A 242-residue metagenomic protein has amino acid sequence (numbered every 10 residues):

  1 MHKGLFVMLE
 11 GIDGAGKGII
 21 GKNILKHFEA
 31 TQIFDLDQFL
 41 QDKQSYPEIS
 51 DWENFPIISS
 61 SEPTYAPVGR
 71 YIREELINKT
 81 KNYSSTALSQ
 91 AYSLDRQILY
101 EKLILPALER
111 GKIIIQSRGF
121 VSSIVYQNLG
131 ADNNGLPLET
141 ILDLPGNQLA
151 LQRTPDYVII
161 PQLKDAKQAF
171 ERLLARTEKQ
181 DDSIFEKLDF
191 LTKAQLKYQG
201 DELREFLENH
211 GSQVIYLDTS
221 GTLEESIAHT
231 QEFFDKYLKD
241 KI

Functional and structural regions predicted by a protein language model:
M1-F6, I33, D37-Y46: Extreme N-terminal, non-catalytic leader segments that precede Walker-type/kinase nucleotide-binding cores
H2, N23-T31, K167-I242: NTP-dependent small-molecule kinase module
L9: Hydrophobic anchor at the beta1->P-loop junction of P-loop NTPases
G14-A15: ATP-binding Walker
G18: Walker A/P-loop
D42-D143, Q148-L149: ATP-dependent small-molecule kinase phosphotransfer cores that center on conserved nucleotide phosphate-binding segments
F55, Q152-Y157, H210-Q213: Short glycine-/polar-rich loops that comprise or flank the Walker A/P-loop and associated switch/sensor motifs
S122-K197: A glycine- and Lys/Arg-enriched "phosphate-lid" helix/loop adjacent to the NTP-binding pocket of small-molecule kinases
